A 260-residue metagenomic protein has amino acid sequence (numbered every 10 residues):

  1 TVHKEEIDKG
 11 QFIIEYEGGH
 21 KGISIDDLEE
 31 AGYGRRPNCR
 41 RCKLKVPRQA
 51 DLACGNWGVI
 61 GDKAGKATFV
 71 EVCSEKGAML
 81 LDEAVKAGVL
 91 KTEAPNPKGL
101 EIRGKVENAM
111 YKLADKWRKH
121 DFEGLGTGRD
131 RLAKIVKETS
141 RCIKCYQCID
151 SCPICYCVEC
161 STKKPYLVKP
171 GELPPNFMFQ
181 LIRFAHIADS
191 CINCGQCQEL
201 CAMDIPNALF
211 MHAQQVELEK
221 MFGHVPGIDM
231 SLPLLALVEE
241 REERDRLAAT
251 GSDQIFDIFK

Functional and structural regions predicted by a protein language model:
T1-I143, I149-P153, S161-T162, N176-I182 (+3 more regions): Iron-sulfur-associated redox domains of electron-transfer enzymes in respiratory and anaerobic energy metabolism
W117-T139, Y156-K260: Ferredoxin-type iron-sulfur electron-transfer modules in oxidoreductases and energy-metabolism complexes
C145-Q147, C194-G195: A short acidic Gly-Thr/Ser loop motif
